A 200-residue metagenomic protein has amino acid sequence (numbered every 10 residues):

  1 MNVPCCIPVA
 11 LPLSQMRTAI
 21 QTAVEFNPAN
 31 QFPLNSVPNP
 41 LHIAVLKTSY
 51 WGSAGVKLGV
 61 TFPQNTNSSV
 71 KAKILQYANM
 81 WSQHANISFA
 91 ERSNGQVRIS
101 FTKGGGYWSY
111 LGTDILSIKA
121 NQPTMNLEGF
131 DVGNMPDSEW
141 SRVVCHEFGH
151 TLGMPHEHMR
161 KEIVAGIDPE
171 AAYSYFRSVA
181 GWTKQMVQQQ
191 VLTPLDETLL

Functional and structural regions predicted by a protein language model:
M1-L200: Zinc-dependent metalloendopeptidases
